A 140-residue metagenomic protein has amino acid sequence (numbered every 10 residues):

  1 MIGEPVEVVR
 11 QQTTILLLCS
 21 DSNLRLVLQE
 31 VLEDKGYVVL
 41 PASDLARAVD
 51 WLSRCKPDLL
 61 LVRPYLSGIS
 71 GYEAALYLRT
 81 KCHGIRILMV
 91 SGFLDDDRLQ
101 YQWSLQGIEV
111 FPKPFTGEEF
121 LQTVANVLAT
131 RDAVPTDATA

Functional and structural regions predicted by a protein language model:
M1-S22, K35, D58, L76 (+1 more regions): Non-catalytic signal-transmission and effector/linker regions of two-component phosphorelay proteins
D21-L40: Two-component/phosphorelay signaling modules centered on CheY-like receiver
P41, L66-I69: Residue-level signal for the "D+5" position in two-component response regulator receiver
P41-L59: Acidic, metal-coordinating helix/loop segments flanking the phosphotransfer/catalytic sites of two-component signaling
D44, S70-E73: Acidic catalytic/metal-coordinating carboxylates
D50, Y72-G84: Short amphipathic alpha-helix used as the core "switch/output" element in two-component signaling
C55-V62, L66, L88: Active-site beta3 strand of CheY-like receiver
E73, S91-F111, E118, Q122: Alpha4 helix (beta4-alpha4-beta5 surface) of REC/receiver domains from two-component response regulators
